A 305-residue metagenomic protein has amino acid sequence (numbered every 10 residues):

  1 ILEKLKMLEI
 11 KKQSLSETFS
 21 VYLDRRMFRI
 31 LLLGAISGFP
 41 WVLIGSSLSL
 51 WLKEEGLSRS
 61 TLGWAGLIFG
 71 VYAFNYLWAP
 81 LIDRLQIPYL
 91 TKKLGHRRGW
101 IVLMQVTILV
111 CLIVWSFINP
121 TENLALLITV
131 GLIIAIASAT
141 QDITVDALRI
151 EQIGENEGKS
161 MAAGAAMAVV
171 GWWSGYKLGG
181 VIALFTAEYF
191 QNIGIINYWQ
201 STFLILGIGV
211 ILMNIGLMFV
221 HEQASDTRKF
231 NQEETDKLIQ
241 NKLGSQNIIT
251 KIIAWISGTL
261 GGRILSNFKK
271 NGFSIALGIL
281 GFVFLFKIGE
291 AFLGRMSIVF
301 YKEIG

Functional and structural regions predicted by a protein language model:
K4-D24, S116-I128, T140, Q152-F292 (+2 more regions): Intracellular loop-helix junctions on the cytosolic face of multi-pass helical membrane proteins
K12-Y72, G278-F282, F286-Y301: Helix-loop boundary and gating motifs at the non-cytosolic
L52, G56-L57, Q86, T144 (+2 more regions): Short helix-loop-helix connector
W64-I87: Central cavity-lining transmembrane alpha-helices of secondary-active solute carriers, predominantly the Major
Y72, Q105-L112, G209-M213: MFS 12-TM fold signature
L85-Q105: Cytoplasmic membrane-interface "Motif A"-like loop-to-helix N-cap segments of 12-TM Major Facilitator Superfamily
I101-T121: C-terminal ends and interior cores of transmembrane alpha-helices in multi-pass membrane transporters/permeases
I133-V145: Core transmembrane helices of Major Facilitator Superfamily
